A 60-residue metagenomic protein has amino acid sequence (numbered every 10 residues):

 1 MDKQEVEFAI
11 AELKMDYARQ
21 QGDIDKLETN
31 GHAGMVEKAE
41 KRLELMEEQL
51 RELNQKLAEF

Functional and structural regions predicted by a protein language model:
M1-M15: Short, charge/polar-rich alpha-helical segments
D2-Q4, E37, Q55-F60: Short acidic DE-rich linear segments
E7-A11, A33-L45: Short, charged, amphipathic alpha-helical segments
Y17-I24, R42-F60: Amphipathic alpha-helical coiled-coil segments
N30: Conserved short acidic donor-positioning loop in nucleotide-sugar-dependent glycosyltransferases
